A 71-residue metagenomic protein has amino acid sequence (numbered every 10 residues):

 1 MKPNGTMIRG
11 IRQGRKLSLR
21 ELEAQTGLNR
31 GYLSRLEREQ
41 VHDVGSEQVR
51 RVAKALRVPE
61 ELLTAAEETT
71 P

Functional and structural regions predicted by a protein language model:
M1-G14, E61: A short, Lys/Arg-rich alpha-helix, primarily the initiator
R9, R20, R50: Residues within the helices of the helix-turn-helix
R12, E23, A53: The alpha-helix within a helix-turn-helix
K16-L36: Short alpha-helical DNA-recognition segment
G27, E47-L62: DNA major-groove recognition helix of helix-turn-helix/homeodomain DNA-binding modules
E37, Q48, E67: DNA major-groove recognition helix of helix-turn-helix
H42, K54, E61-P71: Short, charged recognition helix plus adjacent turn of helix-turn-helix-like nucleic-acid-binding domains
